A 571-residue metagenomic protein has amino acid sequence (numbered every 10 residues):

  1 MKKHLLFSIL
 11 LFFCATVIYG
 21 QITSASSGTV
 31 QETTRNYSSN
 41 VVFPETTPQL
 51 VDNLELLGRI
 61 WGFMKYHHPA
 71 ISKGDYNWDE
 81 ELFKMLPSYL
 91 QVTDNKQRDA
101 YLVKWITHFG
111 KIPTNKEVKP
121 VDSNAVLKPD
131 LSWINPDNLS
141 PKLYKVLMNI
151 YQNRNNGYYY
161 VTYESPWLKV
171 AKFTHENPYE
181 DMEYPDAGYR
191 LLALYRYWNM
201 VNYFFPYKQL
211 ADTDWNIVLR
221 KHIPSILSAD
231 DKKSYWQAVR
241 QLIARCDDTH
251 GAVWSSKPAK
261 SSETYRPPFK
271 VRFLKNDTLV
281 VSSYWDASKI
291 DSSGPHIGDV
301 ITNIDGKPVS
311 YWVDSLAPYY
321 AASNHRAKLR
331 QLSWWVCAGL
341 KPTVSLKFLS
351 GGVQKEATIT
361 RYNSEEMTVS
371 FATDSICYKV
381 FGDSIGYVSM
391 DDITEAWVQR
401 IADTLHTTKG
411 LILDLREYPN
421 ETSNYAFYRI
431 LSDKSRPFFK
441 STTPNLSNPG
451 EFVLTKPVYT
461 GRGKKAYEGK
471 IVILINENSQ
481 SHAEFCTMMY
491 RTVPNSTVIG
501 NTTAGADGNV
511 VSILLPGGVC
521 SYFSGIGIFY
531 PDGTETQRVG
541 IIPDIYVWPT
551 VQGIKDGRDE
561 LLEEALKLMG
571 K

Functional and structural regions predicted by a protein language model:
M1-G28: Bacterial Sec-dependent N-terminal signal peptides
G28-V30, W236-D291, T373-K379: PDZ/PDZ-like peptide-tail recognition elements
T33, S123, T213, D277-T278 (+5 more regions): Coil residues (strongly favoring Ser/Thr
N36-S38, F43-Q49, N53-H175: Cationic-aromatic interfacial patches
E45, Q49-L50, E55-G58, G62 (+7 more regions): PDZ/PDZ-like domain segments forming the peptide/carboxylate-binding groove, activating on the N-terminal beta-strands
Q49, K65, L90, N202 (+9 more regions): Cleft-lining beta-strand/loop regions that shape enzyme active-site pockets
I60, M64-H68, L86-S88, Y197 (+6 more regions): Conserved PDZ fold ligand-binding element
A70-V103, F205-H250: Amphipathic alpha-helical substructures
